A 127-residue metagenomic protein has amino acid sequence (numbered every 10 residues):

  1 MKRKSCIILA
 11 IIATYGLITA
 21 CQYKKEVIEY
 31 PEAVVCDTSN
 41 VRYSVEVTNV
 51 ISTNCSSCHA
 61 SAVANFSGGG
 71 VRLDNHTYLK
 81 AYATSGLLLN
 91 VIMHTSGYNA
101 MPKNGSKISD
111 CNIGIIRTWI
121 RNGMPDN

Functional and structural regions predicted by a protein language model:
M1-C21: Sec-dependent bacterial lipoprotein signal peptides
C21-N127: Aromatic- and Gly/Pro-enriched helix-to-coil junctions and flexible linker segments
